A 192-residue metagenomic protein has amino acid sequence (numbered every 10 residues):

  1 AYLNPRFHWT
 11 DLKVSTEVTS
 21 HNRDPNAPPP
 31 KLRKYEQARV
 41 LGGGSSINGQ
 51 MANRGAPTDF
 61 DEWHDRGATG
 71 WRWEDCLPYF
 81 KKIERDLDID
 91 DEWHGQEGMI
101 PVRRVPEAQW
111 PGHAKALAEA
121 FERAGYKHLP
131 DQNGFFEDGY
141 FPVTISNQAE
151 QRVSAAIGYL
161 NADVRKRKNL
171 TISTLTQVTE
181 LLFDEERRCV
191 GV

Functional and structural regions predicted by a protein language model:
A1-V192: N-terminal redox-cofactor-binding region of secreted/periplasmic oxidoreductases
